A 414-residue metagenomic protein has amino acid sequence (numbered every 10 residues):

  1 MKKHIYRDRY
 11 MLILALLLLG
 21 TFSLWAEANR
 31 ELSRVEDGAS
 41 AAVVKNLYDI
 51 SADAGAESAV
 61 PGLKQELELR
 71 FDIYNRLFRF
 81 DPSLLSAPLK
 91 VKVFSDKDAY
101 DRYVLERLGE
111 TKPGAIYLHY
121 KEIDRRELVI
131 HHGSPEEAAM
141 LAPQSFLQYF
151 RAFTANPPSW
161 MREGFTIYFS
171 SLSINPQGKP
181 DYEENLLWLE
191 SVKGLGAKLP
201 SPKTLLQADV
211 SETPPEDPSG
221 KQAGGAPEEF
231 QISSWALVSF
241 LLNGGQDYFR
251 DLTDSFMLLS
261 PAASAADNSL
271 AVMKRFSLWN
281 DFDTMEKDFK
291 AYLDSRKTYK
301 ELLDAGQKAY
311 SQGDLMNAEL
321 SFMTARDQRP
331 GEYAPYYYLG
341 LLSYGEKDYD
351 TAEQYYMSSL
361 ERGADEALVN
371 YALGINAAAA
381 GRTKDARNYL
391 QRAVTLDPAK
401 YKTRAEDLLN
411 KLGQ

Functional and structural regions predicted by a protein language model:
R30-E36, E106, E110-I130, F153-R296 (+1 more regions): Acidic/His/Gly-enriched intrinsically disordered linker/tail segments that often contain short helix/coil "MoRF-like"
A54-A99, A142: Zn2+-dependent metallopeptidase catalytic core
Y299, Y333-A334, E366-L368, Y401-K402: Helix-start (N-cap) detector for alpha-helical repeat units in TPR-like alpha-solenoids, especially tetratricopeptide
Y338, A372, E406-L408: Canonical tetratricopeptide repeat
